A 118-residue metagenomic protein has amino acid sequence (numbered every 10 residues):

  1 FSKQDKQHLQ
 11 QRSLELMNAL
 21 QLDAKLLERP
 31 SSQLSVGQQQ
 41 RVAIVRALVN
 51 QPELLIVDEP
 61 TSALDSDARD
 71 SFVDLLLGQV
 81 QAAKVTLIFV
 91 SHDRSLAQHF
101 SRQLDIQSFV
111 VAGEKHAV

Functional and structural regions predicted by a protein language model:
H8-K25: Conserved ABC ATPase "signature" region
P30-L34, Q38: Conserved ABC ATPase signature
I44: Hydrophobic anchor residue at the start of the ABC signature
Q51: Conserved catalytic motifs of ABC-family nucleotide-binding domains
L55-D58: Catalytic Walker B motif of ABC-type/P-loop ATPase nucleotide-binding domains
D65: ABC-family nucleotide-binding domains
V85-V90: Conserved H-loop
